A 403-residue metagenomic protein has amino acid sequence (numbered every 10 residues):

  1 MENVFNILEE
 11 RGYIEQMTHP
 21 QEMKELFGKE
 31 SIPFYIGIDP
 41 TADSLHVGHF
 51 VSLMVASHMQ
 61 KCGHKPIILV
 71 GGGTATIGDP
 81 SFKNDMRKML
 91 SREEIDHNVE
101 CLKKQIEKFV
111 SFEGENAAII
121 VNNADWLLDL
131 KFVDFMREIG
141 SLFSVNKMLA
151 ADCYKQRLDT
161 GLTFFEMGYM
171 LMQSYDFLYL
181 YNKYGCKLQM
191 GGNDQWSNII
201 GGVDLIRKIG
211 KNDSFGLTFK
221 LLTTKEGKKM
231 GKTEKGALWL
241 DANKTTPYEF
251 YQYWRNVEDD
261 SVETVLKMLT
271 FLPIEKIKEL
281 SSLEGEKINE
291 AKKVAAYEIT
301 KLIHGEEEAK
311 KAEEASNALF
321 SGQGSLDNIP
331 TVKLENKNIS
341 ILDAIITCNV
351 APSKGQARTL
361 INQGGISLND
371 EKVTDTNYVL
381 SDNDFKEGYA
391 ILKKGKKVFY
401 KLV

Functional and structural regions predicted by a protein language model:
M1-F34: Positively charged, low-complexity intrinsically disordered leader regions
R11, S91-R92, N98-V99, K103 (+1 more regions): Divalent-metal (Mg2+/Mn2+/Ca2+)-assisted nucleotide/phosphate chemistry catalytic cores
E22-P80, Q189-W196: N-terminal catalytic cores of NTP/NDP-binding nucleotidyl/phosphoryl-transfer enzymes
K29-G37, P66, S174-K183, T224 (+1 more regions): Short, hydrophobic/aliphatic alpha-helical segments
S52-M59, L180, N198-I206, I299 (+1 more regions): Buried hydrophobic packing segments
G78-F82, L130-M136, K228-E234: Short acidic, glycine/serine/threonine-rich loops at helix termini
P80-D96: A charged helix-plus-loop insertion that forms the helical arch/lid used to bind and gate nucleic-acid substrates
I206-V403: Conserved nucleotide- and phosphate/pyrophosphate-binding catalytic cores in adenylate/nucleotidyl-handling enzymes
